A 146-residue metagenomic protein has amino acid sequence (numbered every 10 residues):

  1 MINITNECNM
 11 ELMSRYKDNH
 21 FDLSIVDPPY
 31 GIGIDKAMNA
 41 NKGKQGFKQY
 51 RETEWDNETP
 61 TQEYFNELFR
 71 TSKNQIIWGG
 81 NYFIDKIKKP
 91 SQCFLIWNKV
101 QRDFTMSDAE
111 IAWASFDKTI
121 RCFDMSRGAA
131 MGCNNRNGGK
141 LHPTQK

Functional and structural regions predicted by a protein language model:
M1-L23: SAM-dependent nucleic-acid methyltransferase catalytic core
N3, E52-N57: Short, flexible loop segments at the rims of nucleotide/cofactor-binding pockets, characterized by
T5-C8, G43, E58, T144: Intrinsic disorder/low-complexity detector
M10, T61-F65, Q145-K146: Short, well-ordered alpha-helical scaffold segments within catalytic/effector domains
Y16-V26, Y30, I34-R51, F69-K146: Class I S-adenosyl-L-methionine
W55-E63, L95-K99: Short acidic (Asp/Glu) patches
E58-N74: A short glycine-rich, Lys/Arg-flanked "PGG" loop and its adjoining helix->strand segment in the class I
